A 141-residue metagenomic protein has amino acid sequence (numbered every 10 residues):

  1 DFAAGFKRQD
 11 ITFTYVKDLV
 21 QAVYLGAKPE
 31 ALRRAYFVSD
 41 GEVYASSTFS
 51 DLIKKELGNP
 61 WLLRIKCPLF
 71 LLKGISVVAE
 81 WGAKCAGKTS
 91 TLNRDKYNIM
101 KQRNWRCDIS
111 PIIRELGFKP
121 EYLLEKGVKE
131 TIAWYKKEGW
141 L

Functional and structural regions predicted by a protein language model:
D1-T14, D18, A22, G26 (+2 more regions): A conserved pocket-lining segment of Rossmann-fold NAD(P)-dependent short-chain dehydrogenase/reductase
I11-K17, Y44, C107, Y122: Residue-level signal for the nucleotide or nucleotide-sugar donor/cofactor binding architecture
T12, E42, I65, N98 (+1 more regions): Residues that recognize and position ribonucleotide moieties
V16, D51, S76-F118: Conserved C-terminal active-site "lid" loop/helix of NAD(P)H-dependent oxidoreductases that clamps the redox cofactor
G26-T91, K129-E130: Mid/C-terminal beta-alpha module of Rossmann-like enzyme folds, strongest in SDR-family dehydrogenases/epimerases
C107-E115, K119, L123-L141: Amphipathic terminal alpha-helices
